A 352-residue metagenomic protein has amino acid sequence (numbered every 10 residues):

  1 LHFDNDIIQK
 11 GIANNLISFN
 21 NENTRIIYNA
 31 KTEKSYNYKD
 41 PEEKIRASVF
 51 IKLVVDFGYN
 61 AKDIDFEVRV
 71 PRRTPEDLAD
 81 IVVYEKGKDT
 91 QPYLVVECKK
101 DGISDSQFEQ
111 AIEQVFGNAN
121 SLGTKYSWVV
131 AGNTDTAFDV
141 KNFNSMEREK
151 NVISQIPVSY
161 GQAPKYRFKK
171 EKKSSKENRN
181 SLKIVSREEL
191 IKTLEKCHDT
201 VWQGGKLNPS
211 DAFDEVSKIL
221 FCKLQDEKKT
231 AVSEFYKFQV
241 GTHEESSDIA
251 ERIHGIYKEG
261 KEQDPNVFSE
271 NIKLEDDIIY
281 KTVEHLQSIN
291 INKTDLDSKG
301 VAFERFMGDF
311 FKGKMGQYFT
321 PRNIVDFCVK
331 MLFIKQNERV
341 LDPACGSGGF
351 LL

Functional and structural regions predicted by a protein language model:
H2-I7, S18, I26-E67: Acidic-basic catalytic patches of nuclease active cores, encompassing PD-(D/E)XK and other metal-cofactor nuclease
D6-Q9, N14, N37-Y38, K62-T90: Active-site metal-binding core of divalent-cation-utilizing nuclease and nuclease-like domains
V49, A79-E85, P92-G102, N118: Conserved catalytic cores of phosphodiester-cleaving nucleases, focusing on short active-site segments
N60, T74-E76, T90-P92, I103-E113: Active-site-adjacent loop/helix micro-motif of nuclease/hydrolase catalytic cores
I103-N151: Nucleic-acid nuclease catalytic cores
T200-V201, S298-N323, V329-M331: Class I SAM-dependent transferase core
F221, Q225-G308: Long recognition/docking surfaces used for binding and targeting
Q317, P321-L352: Conserved S-adenosyl-L-methionine
